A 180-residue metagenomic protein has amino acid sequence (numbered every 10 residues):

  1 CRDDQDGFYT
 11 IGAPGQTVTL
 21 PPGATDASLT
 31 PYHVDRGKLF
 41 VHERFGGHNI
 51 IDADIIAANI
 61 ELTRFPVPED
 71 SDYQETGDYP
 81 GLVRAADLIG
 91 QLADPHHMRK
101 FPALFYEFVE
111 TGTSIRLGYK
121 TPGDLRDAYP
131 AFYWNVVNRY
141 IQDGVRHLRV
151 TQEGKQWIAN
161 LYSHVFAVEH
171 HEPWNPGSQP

Functional and structural regions predicted by a protein language model:
D3-T10, G46-I50, L62-P180: Divalent metal-dependent phosphate-bond-processing catalytic cores, especially two-metal-ion Mg2+/Mn2+ enzymes that act
D4-A24: Post-HEXXH active-site segment of zinc metalloproteases
A24-S28, Y73-T76: Short, solvent-exposed segments of well-ordered alpha helices
A27-P68: Histidine- and acidic-residue-rich, metal-dependent catalytic cores
